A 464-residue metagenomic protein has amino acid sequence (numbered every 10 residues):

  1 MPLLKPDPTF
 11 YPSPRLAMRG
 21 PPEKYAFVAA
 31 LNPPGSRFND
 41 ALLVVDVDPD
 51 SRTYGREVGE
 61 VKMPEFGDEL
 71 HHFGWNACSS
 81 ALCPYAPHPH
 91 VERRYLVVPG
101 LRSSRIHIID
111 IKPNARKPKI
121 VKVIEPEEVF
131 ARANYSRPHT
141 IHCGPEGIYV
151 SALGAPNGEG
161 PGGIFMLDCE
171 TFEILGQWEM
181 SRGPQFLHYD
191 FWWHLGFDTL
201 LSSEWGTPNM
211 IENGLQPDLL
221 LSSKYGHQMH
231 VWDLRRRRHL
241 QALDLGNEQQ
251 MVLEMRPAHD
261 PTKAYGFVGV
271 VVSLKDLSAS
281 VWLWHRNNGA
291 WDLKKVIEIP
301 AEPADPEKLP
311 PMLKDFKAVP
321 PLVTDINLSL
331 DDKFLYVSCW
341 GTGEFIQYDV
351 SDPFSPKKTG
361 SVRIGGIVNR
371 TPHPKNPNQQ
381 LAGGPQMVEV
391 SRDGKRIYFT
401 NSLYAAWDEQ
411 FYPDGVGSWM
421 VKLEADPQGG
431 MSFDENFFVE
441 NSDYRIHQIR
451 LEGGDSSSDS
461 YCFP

Functional and structural regions predicted by a protein language model:
M1-D48, D426-P464: Sequence/structural signature of beta-propeller modules and their immediately flanking N-terminal secretory/stalk
P2-P22, E69-E92, N134-P145, W192-D198 (+5 more regions): Structural signature of eukaryotic scaffold interfaces centered on beta-propeller domains
P2-P6, M18-V91, V97-E125, E159 (+1 more regions): Beta-propeller domains
R15, G20-P21, F27-R37, C83-R94 (+5 more regions): Short, conserved, GDST-rich strand-edge loop motifs in beta-rich repeat architectures
V44-T53, I108-K119, C169-F172, V231-R238 (+4 more regions): Short loop/turn segments immediately following beta-strands, especially the blade-tip and inter-blade linker loops
R56-A77, V121-N134, Q177-F186, H239-Q250 (+3 more regions): Surface-exposed loop and turn segments in beta-propeller and other repeat-based domains that flank or scaffold
D110-L195: Asp-box/WD-like beta-propeller blade repeats and closely related beta-sheet repeat scaffolds
S181-P353: Beta-propeller domains
